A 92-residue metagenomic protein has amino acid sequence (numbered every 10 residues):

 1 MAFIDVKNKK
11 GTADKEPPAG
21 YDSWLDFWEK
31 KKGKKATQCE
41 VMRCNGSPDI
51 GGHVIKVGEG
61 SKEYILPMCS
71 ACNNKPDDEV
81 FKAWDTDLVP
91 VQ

Functional and structural regions predicted by a protein language model:
M1, Q38-R43, D85-L88: N-terminal soluble segments of membrane proteins
I4, K75-Q92: Active-site or metal-binding loop neighborhoods of secreted/extracellular toxin and effector enzymes
I4-K35: Short, charged surface segments at domain edges that flank catalytic/cofactor-binding sites
K34-C39, G60-Y64: Flanking scaffold residues of small Cys/His-coordinated metal-binding clusters
A36-M42, C69-C72: Short cysteine-rich clusters marking metal-coordination/redox-active sites
N45-Y64: Histidine-centered nuclease catalytic patch
V54-V57, L66, F81-L88: "Short basic amphipathic alpha-helical interaction patches in structured regions
E59-P76: Short beta-strand-alpha-helix junction that forms the catalytic/metal-binding core of metal-dependent nuclease domains
